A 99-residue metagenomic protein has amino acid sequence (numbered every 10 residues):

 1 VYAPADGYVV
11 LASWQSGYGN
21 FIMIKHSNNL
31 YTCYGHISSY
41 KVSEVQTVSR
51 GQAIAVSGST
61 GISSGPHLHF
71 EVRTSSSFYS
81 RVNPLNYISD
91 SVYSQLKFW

Functional and structural regions predicted by a protein language model:
V1, S64-P66, S80: Residue-level preference for beta-strand/loop junctions
V1-V10, V42-S57: Short, well-structured beta-strand-loop connectors
A3-K41, P66-T74: Zn2+-dependent peptidoglycan hydrolase active-site motif and core
A12-S13, Y40, S57-T60, Y87: Residue-level recognition of beta-strand microenvironments
Y18-N20, V45, I62, Q95: Generic domain-boundary/flexible-linker signal
F21-I24, S49-S63, F70: Short hydrophobic beta/alpha edge segments that flank linear recognition/processing sites
S43-Q52, E71-W99: Acidic, glycine-rich catalytic/binding loops that coordinate metals and/or anionic ligands
